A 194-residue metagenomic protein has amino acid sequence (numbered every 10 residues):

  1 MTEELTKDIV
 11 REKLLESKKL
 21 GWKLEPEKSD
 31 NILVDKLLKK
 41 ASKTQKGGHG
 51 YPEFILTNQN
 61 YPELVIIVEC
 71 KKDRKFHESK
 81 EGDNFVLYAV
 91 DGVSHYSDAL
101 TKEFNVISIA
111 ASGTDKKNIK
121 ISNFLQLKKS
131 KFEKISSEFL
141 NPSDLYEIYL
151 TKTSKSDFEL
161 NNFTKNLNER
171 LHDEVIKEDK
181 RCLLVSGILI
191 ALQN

Functional and structural regions predicted by a protein language model:
M1-N105, G113-S143: A short, conserved, highly charged catalytic patch centered on acidic carboxylates
S108: Short glycine-aspartate micro-motif
N141-N194: Non-catalytic nucleic-acid substrate-recognition regions in nucleic-acid-modifying enzymes
